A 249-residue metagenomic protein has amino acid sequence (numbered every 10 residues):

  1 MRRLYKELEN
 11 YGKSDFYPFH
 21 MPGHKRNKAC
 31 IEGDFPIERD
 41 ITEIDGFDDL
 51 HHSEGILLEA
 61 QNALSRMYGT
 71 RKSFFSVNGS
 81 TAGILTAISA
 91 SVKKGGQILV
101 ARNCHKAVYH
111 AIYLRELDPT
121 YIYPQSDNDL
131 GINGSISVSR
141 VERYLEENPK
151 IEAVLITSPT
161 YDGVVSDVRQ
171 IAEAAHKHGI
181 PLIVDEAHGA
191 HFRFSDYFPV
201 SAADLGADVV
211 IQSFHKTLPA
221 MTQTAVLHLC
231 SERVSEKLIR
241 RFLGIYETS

Functional and structural regions predicted by a protein language model:
M1-G55: N-terminal "arm"/small-domain region of PLP-dependent enzymes with the aminotransferase-like
L4-Y11, C30-G33, M67-T70, S80-S249: Conserved PLP-enzyme active-site core in the AAT-like
P36-G79, N103: Conserved N-terminal alpha-helix of the aminotransferase class I/II PLP-enzyme fold
